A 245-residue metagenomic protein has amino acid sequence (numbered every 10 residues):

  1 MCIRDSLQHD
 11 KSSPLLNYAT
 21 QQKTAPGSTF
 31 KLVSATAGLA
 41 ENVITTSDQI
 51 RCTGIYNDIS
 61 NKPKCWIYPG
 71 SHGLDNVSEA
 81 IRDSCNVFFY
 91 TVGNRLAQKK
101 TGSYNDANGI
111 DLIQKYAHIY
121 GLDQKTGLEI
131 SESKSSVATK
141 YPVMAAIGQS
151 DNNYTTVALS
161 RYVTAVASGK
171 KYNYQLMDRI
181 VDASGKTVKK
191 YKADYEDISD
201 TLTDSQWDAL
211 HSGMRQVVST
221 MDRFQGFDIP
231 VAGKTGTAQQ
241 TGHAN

Functional and structural regions predicted by a protein language model:
M1: Conserved phosphate-interacting/catalytic interface
R4-S28, V33-N245: Beta-lactam-recognizing serine transpeptidase/beta-lactamase-like catalytic domain environment
